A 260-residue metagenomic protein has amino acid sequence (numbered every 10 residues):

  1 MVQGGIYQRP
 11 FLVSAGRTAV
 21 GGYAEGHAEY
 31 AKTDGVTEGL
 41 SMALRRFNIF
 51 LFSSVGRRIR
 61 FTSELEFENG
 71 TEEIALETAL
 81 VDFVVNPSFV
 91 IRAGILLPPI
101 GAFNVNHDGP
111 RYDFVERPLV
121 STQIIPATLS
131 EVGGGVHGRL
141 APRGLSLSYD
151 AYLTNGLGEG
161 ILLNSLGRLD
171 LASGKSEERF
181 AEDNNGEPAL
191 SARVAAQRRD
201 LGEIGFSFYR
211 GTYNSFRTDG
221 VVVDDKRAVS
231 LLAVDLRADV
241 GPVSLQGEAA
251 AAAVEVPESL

Functional and structural regions predicted by a protein language model:
M1-R9: Short coil-to-helix leader/linker segments, especially the first N-terminal amphipathic alpha-helix with its helix
R9-E159, G186-S191, A195-E203: Outer membrane beta-barrel
A15, A196-L260: Detector for outer-membrane/organellar transmembrane beta-barrel domains, recognizing the amphipathic beta-strand
H27-D34, E66-G70, I100, G156-G160 (+3 more regions): Sequence/structural signature of outer-membrane beta-barrel proteins
R111-Y112, S121, G158-D183: Outer-membrane beta-barrel transmembrane domain signature
A127, A181-A189, V222-L231: Active-site glycine- and acidic-residue-rich loops that bind and position anionic ligands or nucleotide-like cofactors
L147-Y149, G160-L166, R217-T218: A short secondary-structure junction signal
R168-R217: Loop-centered beta-sheet repeat module
